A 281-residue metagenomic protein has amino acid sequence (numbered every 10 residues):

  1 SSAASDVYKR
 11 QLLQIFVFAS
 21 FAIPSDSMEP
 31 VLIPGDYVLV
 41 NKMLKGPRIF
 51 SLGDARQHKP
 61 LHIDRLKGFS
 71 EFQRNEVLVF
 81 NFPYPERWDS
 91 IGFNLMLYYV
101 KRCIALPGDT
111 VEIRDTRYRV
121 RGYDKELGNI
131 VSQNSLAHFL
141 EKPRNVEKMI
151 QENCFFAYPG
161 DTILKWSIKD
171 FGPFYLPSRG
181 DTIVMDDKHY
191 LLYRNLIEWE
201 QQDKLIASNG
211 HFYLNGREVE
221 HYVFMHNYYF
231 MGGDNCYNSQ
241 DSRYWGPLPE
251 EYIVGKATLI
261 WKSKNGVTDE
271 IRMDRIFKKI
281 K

Functional and structural regions predicted by a protein language model:
S2, S25-S27, S239: Short linear Ser/Thr-Pro motifs
S2-Y8: Short, small-residue-biased leader/transition segments that mark boundaries at the very start of proteins
V7, I23, V77-L78: Hydrophobic aliphatic residue packing
L12-D26: Aromatic-capped interface at the extracytoplasmic side of an N-terminal signal-anchor transmembrane helix
E29-K281: Soluble "head" domains of membrane/secretory-pathway proteins
